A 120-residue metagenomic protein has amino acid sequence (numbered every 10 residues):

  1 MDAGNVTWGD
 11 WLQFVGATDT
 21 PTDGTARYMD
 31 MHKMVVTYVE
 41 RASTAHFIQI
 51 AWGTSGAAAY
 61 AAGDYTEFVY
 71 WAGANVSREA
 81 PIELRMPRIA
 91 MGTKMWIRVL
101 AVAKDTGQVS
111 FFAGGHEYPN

Functional and structural regions predicted by a protein language model:
M1-N120: Beta-strand-centric surfaces of beta-sandwich/beta-rich domains
